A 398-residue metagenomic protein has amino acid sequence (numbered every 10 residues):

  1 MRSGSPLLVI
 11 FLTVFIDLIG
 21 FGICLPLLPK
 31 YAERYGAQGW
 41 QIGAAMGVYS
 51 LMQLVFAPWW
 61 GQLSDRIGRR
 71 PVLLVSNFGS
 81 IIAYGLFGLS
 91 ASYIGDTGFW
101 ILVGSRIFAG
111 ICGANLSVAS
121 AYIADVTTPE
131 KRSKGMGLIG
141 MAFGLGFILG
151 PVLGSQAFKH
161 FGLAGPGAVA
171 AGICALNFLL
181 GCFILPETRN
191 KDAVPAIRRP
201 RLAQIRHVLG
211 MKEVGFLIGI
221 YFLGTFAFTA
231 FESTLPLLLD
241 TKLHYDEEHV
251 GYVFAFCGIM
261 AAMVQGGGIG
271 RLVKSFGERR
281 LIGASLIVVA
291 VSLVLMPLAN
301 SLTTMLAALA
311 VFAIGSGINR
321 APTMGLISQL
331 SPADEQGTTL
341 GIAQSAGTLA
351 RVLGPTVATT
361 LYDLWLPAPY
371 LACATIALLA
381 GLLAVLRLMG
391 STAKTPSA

Functional and structural regions predicted by a protein language model:
M1-G4, P186-G219: Juxtamembrane intracellular "pre-TM" segments in multi-pass secondary transporters
F15, A83, T97-A114, T304-I318: Hydrophobic core of transmembrane alpha-helices in multi-pass small-molecule transporters, especially MFS/SLC-type
P26-W40, S233-H249: Short amphipathic helix-loop junctions that connect adjacent transmembrane helices in Major Facilitator Superfamily/SLC
F56-G68, V264-E278, Y362: Helix-to-loop junctions at the C-terminal end of transmembrane segments in multipass secondary transporters
F78-G95, V288-N300: C-terminal ends and interior cores of transmembrane alpha-helices in multi-pass membrane transporters/permeases
V103-G144: Cytoplasmic helix-loop-helix junction between adjacent transmembrane helices in 12-TM secondary transporters
I139-F183: Helix-loop-helix hairpin linking two adjacent transmembrane segments in secondary transporters
R279-T323: C-terminal transmembrane helical hairpin of 12-TM major facilitator-type secondary transporters
